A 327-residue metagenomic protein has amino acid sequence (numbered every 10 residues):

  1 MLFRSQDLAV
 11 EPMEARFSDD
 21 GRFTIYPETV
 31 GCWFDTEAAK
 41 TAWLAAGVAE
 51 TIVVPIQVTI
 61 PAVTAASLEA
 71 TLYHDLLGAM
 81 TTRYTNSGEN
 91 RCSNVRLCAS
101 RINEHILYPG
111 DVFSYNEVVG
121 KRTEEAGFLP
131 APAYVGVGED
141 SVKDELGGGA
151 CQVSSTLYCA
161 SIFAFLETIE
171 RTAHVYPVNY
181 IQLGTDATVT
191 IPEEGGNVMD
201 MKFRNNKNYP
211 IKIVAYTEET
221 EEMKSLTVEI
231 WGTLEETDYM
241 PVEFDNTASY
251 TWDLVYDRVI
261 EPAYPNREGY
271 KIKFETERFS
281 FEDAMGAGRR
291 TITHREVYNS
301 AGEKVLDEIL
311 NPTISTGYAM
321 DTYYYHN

Functional and structural regions predicted by a protein language model:
R4-T24, E28-N327: Well-ordered beta-sheet/strand-loop patches within structured domains
